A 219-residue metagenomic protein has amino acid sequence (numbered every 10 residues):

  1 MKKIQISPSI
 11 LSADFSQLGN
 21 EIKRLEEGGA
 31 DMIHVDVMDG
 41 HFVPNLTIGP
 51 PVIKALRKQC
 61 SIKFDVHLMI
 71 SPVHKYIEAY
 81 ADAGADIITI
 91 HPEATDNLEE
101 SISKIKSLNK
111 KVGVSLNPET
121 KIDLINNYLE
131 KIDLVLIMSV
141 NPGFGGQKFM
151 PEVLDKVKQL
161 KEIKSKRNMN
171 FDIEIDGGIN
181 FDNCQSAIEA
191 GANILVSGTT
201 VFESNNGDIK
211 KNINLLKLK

Functional and structural regions predicted by a protein language model:
M1-T89, E93-N97, K104-V112, L124-I132 (+7 more regions): Conserved N-terminal beta1-alpha1 strand-loop-helix module at the mouth
I6, I175, V196-S197: A structural signal for the hydrophobic beta-strands that form the central parallel beta-sheet of Rossmann-like
H34, E174-I175: Generic enzyme active-site microenvironment
K111-S115, E119: Internal catalytic-core helix/loop-beta-alpha segment that presents or stabilizes conserved functional determinants
V140-P142: Short glycine-rich anion-binding loops that position phosphate/pyrophosphate groups of nucleotides and phosphorylated
G178-A190: Acidic, divalent-metal-coordinating active-site segment for phosphoryl/phosphodiester hydrolysis, typified by short
A192-S197, V201-E203: Acidic, Mg2+-coordinating phosphoryl-transfer loop and its flanking beta/alpha structural elements, shared across
